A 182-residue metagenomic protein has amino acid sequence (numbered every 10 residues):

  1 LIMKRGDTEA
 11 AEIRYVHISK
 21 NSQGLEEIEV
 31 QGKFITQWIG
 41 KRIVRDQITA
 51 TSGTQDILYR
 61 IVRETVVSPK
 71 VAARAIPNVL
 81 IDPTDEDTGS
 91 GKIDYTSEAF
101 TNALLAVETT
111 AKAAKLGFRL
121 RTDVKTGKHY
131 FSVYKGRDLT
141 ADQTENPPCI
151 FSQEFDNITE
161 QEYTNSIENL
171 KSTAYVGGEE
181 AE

Functional and structural regions predicted by a protein language model:
L1-D85: Surface-exposed cap/loop segments at beta↔alpha junctions
E9, E26-I28, G127-H129, L170-S172: Envelope-exposed proteins and targeting segments
G32, T110, V176: Terminal peptide-recognition signature
T49-D56, S97-L105: Soluble non-cytosolic domains of exported or imported proteins
Y59, L104-K112, S132: Solvent-exposed, polar/charged alpha-helical surfaces in well-ordered, non-transmembrane soluble domains, broadly
T84-Y95: Surface-exposed aromatic
L105, L139-E182: Acidic, small/polar-enriched beta strand-loop surface segments
K112-I150, E168: Extended amphipathic alpha-helical segments with heptad-repeat/coiled-coil character used for oligomerization, fusion
